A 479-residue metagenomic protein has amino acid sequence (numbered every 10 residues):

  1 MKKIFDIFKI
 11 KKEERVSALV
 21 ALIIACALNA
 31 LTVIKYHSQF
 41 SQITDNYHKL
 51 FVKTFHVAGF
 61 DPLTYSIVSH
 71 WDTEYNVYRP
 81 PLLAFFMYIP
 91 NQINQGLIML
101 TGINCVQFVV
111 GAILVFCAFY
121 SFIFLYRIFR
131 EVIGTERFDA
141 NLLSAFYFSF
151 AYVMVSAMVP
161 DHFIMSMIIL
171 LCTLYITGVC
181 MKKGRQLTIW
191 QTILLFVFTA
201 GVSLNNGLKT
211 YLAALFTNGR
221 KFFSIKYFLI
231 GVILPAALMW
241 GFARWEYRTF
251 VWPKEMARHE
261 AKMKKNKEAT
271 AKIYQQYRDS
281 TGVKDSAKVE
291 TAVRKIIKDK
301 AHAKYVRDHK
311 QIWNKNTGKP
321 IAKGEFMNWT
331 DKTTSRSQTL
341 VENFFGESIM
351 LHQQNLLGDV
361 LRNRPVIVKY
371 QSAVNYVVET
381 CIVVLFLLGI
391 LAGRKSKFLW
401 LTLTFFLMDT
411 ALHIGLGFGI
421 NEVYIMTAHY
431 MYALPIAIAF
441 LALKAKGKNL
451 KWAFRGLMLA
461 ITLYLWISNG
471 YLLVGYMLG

Functional and structural regions predicted by a protein language model:
M1-I7, G207-A236, W252-K265: Perimembrane helix-loop-helix junctions
K9-G59, S66-W71, L234-R248, I461-W466: Transmembrane signal-anchor helices characteristic of membrane glycosylation enzymes that use polyprenol
P62-F108, R294-L388, W400-T402: Lumenal/periplasmic acceptor-binding loop at the mouth of the active site in multi-pass, GT-C-fold membrane enzymes
A112-I133, V384-L388: Transmembrane-helix motifs of polytopic, lipid-linked glycan transferases
L125-S149, W400, T404: Transmembrane-helix signature of polytopic, membrane-embedded enzymes that assemble or transfer cell-envelope glycans
M158-F163: Short acidic/glycine- and proline-prone juxtamembrane loop motifs at membrane-interface regions of multi-pass membrane
M165-K182: Specific aromatic-rich, kink-prone transmembrane helix
L187-N218, I230-A237, G456-A460: Membrane-interface alpha helices of multi-pass inner-membrane proteins
